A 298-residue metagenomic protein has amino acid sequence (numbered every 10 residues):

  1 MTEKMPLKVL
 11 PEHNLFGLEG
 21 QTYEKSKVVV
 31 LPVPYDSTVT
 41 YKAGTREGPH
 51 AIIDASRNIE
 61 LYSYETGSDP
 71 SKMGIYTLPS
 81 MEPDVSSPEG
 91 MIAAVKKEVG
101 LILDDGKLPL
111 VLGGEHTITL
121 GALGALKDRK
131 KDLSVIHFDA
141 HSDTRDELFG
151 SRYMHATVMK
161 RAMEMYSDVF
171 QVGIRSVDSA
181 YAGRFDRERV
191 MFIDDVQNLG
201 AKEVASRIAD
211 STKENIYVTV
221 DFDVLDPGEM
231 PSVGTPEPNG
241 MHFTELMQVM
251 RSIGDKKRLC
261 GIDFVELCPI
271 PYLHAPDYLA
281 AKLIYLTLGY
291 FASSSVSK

Functional and structural regions predicted by a protein language model:
T2-K298: Conserved alpha-helical scaffold segments that buttress catalytic/binding sites
